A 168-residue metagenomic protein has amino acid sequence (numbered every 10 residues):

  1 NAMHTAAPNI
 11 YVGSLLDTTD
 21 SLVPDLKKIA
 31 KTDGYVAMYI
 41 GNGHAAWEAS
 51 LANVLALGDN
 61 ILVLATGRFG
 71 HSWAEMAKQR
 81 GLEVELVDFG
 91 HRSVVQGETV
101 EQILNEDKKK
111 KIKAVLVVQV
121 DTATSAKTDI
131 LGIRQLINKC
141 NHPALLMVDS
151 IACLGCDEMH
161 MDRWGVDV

Functional and structural regions predicted by a protein language model:
N1-I40, H44: A glycine-/small-polar-enriched, mobile loop at the entrance of the PLP active site in fold-type I
S21, M38, A45-V168: Conserved PLP-enzyme active-site core in the AAT-like
